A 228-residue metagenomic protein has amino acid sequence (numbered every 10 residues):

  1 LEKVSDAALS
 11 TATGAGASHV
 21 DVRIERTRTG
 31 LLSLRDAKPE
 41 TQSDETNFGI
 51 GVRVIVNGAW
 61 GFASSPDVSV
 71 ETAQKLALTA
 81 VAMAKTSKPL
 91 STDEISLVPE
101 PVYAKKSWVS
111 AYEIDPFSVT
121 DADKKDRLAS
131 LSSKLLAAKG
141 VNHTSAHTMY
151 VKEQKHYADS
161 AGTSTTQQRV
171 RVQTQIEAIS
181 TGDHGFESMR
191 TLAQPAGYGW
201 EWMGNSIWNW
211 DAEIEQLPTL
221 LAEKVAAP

Functional and structural regions predicted by a protein language model:
L1-P228: Active-site bordering "gate/hinge" segments that shape substrate access to catalytic or cofactor-binding pockets
